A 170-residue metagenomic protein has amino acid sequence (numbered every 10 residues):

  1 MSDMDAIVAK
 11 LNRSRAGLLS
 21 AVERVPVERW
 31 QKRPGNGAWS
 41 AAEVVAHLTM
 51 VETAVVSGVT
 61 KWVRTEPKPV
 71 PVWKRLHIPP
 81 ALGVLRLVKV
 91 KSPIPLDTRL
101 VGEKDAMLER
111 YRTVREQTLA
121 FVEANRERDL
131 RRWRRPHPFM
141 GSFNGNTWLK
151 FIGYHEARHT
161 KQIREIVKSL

Functional and structural regions predicted by a protein language model:
M1-A6, A54-Y111: Short, helix-capping/interhelical loops that line the mouth of catalytic, cofactor-, or ligand-binding pockets
M1-A6, S20, K168-L170: Basic/polar N-terminal segments that are highly enriched at the extreme N-terminus, encompassing both cleavable
S2, A6-A16, A124-E127, L149: Metal-centered catalytic cores of metalloenzymes
M4, L11, A41, M107-Y111 (+1 more regions): Hydrophobic packing residues in well-ordered alpha-helices of helical domains and bundles
K10-G17, M50, A54, E109-A120 (+2 more regions): A non-catalytic, amphipathic alpha-helix used as a structural packing/dimerization or gating element in enzyme scaffolds
R13-Q31: Short, Lys/Arg-rich amphipathic segments at extreme N-termini
Q31-L82, E123-A124, R128-L170: Short, contiguous alpha-helical
